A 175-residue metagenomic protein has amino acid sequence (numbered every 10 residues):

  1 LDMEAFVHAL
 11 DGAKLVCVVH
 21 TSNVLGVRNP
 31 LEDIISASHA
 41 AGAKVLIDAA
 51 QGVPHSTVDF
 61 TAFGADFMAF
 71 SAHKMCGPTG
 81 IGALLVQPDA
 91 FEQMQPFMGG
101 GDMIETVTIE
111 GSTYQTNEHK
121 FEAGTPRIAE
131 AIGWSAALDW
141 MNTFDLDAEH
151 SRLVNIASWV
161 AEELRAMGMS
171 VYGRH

Functional and structural regions predicted by a protein language model:
L1-H175: Pyridoxal 5′-phosphate
